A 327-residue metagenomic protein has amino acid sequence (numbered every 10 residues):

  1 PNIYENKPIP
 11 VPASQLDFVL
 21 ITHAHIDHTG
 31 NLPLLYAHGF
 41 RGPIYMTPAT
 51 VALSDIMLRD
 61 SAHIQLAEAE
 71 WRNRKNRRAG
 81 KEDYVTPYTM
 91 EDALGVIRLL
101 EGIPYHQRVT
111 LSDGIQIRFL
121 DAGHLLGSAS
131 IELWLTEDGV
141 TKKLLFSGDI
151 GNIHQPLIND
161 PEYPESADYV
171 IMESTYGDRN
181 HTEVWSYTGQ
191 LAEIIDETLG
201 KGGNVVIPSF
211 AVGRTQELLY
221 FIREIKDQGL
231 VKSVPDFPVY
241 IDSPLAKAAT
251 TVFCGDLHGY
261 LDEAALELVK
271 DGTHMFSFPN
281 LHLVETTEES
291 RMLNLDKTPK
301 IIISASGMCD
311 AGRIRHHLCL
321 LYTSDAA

Functional and structural regions predicted by a protein language model:
P1-G42, M46-L100, I150-D160, Y187: Pre-active-site segment of Zn-dependent metallo-hydrolases
P1-S14, G95-N159, E288-D296, R313 (+1 more regions): Core dinuclear metal-dependent hydrolase active-site scaffold
S14-L16, H38-R41, E197-V206, N294-P299: Short, surface-exposed connector motifs at secondary-structure boundaries
L16-H25, L32, Y45-T47, D121 (+4 more regions): Active-site neighborhood of phospho(di)ester-bond hydrolases with catalytic His/Asp-centered motifs
S61-L125, H258-K297: Metallo-beta-lactamase
S130, K143, G151-D242: Cap/insert and terminal regions of metallo-dependent hydrolase folds
F278-H282, E288-L321: Acidic/histidine-rich
Y322-A327: Conserved small/polar residues in nucleotide/adenosyl-binding loops
